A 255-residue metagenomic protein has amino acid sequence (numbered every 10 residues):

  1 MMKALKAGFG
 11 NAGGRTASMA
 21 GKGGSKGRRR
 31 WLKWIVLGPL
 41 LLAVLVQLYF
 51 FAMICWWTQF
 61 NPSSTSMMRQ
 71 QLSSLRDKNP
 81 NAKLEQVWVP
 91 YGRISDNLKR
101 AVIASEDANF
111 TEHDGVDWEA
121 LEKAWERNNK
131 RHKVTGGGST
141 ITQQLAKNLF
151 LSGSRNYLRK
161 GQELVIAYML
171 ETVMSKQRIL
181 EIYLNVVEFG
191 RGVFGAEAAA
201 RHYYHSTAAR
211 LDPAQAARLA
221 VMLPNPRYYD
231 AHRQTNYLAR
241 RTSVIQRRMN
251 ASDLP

Functional and structural regions predicted by a protein language model:
M2-P255: Juxtamembrane regions of bacterial inner-membrane/periplasmic proteins, predominantly the peptidoglycan biogenesis
